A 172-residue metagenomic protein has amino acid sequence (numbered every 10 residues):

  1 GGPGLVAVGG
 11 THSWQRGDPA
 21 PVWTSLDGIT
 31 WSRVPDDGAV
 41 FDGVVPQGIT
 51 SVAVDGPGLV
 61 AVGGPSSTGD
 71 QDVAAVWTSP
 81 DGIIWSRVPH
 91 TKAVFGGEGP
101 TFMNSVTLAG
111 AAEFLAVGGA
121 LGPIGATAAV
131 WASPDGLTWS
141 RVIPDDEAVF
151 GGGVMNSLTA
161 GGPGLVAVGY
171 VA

Functional and structural regions predicted by a protein language model:
G1-A172: Residue-level hotspots at or immediately adjacent to binding/recognition sites across diverse folds
